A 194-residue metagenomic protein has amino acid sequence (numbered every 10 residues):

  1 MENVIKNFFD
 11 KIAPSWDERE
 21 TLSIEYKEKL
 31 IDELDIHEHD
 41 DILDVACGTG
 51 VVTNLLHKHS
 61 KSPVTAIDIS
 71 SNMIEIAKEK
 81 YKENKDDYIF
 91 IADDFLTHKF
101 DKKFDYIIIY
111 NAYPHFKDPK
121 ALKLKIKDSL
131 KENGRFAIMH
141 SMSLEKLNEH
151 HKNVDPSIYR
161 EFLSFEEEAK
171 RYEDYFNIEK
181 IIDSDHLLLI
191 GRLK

Functional and structural regions predicted by a protein language model:
M1-D35, L144-E145, H150-K152: Conserved class I S-adenosyl-L-methionine
H39-G48: Conserved class I S-adenosyl-L-methionine
T49-T97: Class I SAM-dependent methyltransferase SAM/SAH-binding core
I108: A conserved beta-strand element that flanks and buttresses the S-adenosyl-L-methionine
A121-E132: A short glycine-rich, Lys/Arg-flanked "PGG" loop and its adjoining helix->strand segment in the class I
A137-L163: Conserved class I S-adenosyl-L-methionine
Y159-Y175: Short alpha-helix
N177-K194: Core SAM-dependent methyltransferase catalytic element
